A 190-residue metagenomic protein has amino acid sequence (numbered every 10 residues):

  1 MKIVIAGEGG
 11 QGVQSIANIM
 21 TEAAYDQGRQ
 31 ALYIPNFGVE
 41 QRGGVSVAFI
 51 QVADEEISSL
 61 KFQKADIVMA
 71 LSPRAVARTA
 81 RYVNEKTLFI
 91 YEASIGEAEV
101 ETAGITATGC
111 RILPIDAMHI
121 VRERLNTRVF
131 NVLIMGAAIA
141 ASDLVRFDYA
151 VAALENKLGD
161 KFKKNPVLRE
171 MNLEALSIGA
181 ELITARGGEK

Functional and structural regions predicted by a protein language model:
M1-K190: Active-site cofactor/cluster-binding pocket
